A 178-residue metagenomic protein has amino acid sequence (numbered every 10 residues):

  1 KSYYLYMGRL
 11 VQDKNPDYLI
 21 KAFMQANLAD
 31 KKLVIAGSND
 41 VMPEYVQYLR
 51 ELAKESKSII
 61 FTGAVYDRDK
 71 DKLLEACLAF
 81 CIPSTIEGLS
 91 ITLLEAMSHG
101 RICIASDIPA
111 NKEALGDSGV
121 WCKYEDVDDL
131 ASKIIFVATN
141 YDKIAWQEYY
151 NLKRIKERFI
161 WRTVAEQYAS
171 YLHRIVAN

Functional and structural regions predicted by a protein language model:
K1-K14, L19-M24, V34: Conserved donor-binding/catalytic core segment of Leloir-type glycosyltransferases
L19, F80-C81: A short hydrophobic beta-strand element within the catalytic core of glycosyltransferases that build diverse glycans
V46-R68: Nucleotide-activated donor-binding/catalytic signature segment of Leloir-type glycosyltransferases, i.e., the conserved
A64-V65, K72-C77, Y168: Short alpha-helical donor nucleotide-sugar binding micro-motif in glycosyltransferases
T85: Aromatic "clamp/platform" in nucleotide-sugar-dependent glycosyltransferases that forms part of the donor/acceptor
I102-A105: Short hydrophobic beta-strand element within catalytic cores of glycosyltransferases and related nucleotide-activated
V120-D128, F136-Y141: Conserved acidic donor-binding segment of nucleotide-sugar-dependent glycosyltransferases
K143-R158: A short, well-ordered alpha-helix in the C-terminal region of glycosyltransferases
